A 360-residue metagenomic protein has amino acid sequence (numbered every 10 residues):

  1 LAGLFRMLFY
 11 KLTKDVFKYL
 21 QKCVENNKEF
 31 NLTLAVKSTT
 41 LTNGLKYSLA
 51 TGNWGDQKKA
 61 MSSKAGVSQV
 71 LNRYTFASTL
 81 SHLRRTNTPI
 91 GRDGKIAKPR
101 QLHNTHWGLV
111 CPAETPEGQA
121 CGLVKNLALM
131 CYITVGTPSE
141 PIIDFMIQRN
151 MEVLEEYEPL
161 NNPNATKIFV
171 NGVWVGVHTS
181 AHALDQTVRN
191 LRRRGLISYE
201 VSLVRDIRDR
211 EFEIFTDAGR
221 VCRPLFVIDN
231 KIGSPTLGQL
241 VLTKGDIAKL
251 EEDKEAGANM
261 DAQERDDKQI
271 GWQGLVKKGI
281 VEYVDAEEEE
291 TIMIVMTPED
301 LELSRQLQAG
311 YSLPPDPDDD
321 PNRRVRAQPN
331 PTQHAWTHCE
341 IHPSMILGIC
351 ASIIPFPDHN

Functional and structural regions predicted by a protein language model:
L1-Q101, C111-T115, Q119-K125, Q148 (+2 more regions): Extended, domain-scale alpha-helical bundle/helix-rich regions
H106-W107: Short, small/polar residue-rich loop motifs at catalytic or cofactor-binding pockets
L123-Y157: Extended active-site and interfacial segments that coordinate phosphate-rich ligands in large catalytic machineries
